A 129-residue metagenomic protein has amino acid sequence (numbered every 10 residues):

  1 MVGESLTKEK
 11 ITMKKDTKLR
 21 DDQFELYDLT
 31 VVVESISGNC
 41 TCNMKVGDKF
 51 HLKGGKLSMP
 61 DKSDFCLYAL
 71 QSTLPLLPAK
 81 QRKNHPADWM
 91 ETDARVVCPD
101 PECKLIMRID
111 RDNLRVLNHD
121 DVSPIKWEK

Functional and structural regions predicted by a protein language model:
M1-T12: N-terminal amphipathic/basic-hydrophobic helices that include classical n-h-c signal peptides and signal-anchor
K18-V31: Short, basic/aromatic beta-hairpin or loop at an interaction surface
D22-E25, G55, V96-D100: Helix-coil modules at protein/domain termini and other flexible surface or pore-lining loops, especially C-terminal
Y27-L29, D48, L105: Structural beta-strand/beta-sheet cores of well-ordered domains, especially the beta-sheet scaffolds that support
E34-N39: Short alpha-helix capping/helix-loop boundary micro-motifs
D48-D88: Acidic, aromatic-enriched beta-alpha/helix-loop junctions
N84-E128: Short, compact, well-ordered microdomains
